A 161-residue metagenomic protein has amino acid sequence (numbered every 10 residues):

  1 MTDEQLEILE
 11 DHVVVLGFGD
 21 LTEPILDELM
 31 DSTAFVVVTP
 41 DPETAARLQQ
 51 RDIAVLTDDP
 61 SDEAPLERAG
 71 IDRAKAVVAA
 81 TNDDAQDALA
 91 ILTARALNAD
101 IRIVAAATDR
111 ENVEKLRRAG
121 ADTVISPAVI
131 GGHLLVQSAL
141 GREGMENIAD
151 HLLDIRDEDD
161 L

Functional and structural regions predicted by a protein language model:
M1-L161: Cytosolic regulatory regions of ion transport systems
